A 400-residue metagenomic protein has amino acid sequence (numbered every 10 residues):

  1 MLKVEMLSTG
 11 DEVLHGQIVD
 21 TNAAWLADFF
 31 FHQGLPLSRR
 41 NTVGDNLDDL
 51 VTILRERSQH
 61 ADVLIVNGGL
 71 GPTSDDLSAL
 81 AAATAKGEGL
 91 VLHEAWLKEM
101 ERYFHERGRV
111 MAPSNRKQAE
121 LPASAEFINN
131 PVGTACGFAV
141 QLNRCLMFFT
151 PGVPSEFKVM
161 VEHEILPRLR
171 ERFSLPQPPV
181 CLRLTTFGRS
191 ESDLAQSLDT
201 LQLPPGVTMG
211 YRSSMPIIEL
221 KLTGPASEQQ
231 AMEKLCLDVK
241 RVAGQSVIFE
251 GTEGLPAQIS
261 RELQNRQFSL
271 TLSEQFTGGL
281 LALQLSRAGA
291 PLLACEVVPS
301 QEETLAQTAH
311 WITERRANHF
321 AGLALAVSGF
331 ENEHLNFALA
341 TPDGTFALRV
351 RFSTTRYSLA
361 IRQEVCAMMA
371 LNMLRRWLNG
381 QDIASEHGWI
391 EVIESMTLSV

Functional and structural regions predicted by a protein language model:
M1-N41, L292-A294: Glycine-rich phosphate/diphosphate-binding loop of Rossmann-like nucleotide-binding domains
V4-M6, M147, L270: Conserved hydrophobic helix-helix packing surfaces used for dimerization/oligomerization
A27, F31-Q59, L305-Q307: N-terminal beta-loop-helix "entrance" segment that forms/cooperates in small-molecule cofactor or anionic ligand
T42, D48-R55, Q59, D76-R172 (+2 more regions): Proline/glycine-rich low-complexity loops and linkers
F138-V140, Y211-S213, L335-D343: Short beta-strand elements
Q141-N143, F149-P216, T223-A226, Q230-M232: Accessory alpha-helical/coil subdomains and C-terminal extensions that flank or cap enzyme catalytic cores
Q230-V400: Short alpha-helical segments enriched in small residues
